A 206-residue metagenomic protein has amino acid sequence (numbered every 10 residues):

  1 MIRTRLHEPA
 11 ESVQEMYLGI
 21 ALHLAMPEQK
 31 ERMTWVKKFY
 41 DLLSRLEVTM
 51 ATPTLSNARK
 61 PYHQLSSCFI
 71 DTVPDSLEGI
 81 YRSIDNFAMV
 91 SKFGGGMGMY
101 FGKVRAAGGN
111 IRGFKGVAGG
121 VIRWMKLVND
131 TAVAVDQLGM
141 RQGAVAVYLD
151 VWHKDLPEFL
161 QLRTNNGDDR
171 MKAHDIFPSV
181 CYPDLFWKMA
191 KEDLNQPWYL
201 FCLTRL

Functional and structural regions predicted by a protein language model:
M1-L206: Extended catalytic cores of very large enzyme megasubunits
